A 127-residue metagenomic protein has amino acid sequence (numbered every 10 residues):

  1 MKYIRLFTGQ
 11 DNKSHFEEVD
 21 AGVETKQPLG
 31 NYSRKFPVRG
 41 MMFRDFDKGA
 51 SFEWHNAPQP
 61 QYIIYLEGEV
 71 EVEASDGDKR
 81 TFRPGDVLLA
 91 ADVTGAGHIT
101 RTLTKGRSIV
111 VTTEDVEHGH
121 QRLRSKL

Functional and structural regions predicted by a protein language model:
M1-F7: Short acidic, Pro/Gly- and aromatic-enriched capping/linker segments at domain boundaries
G9-Q10, Y65: Short, acidic, Ser/Thr-enriched surface-loop or helix-capping motifs
Q10-W54, S108-V116: A short glycine-rich, His/Asp/Glu-containing loop-to-beta-strand
G22-E24, D78-K79, G95-A96: A short acidic/small-residue loop/turn micro-motif
N31-K35, S51-A57, E73-A74, R80-T81 (+1 more regions): Short histidine-centered beta-strand/loop micro-motifs that create catalytic or ligand/metal-coordination sites
D45, S75-V93: Short acidic-glycine-tyrosine-enriched beta hairpin
P58-D76, D86: Glycine- and acidic-residue-biased ligand/ion/polar-headgroup-sensing regions
V87-V93, T104-H120: A short hydrophobic beta-strand segment most commonly corresponding to one strand of the jelly-roll/cupin
